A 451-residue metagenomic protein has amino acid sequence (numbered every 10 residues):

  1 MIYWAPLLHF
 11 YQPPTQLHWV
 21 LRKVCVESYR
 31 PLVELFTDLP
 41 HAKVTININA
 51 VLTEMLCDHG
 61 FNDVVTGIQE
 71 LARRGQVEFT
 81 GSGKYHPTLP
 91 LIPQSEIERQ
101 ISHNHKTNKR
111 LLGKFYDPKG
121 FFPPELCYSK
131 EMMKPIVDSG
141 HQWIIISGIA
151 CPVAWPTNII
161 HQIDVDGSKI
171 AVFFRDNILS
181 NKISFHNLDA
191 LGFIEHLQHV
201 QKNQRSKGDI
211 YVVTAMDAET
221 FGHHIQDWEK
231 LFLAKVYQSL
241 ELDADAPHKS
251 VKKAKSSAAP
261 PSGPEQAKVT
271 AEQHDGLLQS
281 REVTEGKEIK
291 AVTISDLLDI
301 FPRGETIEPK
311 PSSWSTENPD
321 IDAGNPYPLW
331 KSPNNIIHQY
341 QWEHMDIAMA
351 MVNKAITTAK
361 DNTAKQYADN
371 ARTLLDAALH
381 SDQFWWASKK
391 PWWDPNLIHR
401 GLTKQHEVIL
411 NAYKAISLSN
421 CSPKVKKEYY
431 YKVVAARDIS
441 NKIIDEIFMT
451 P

Functional and structural regions predicted by a protein language model:
I2-P93, R99-Q100, K119-P123, Q142-G148 (+1 more regions): Short, well-structured secondary-structure segments
I2-R30, T37-L39, I160-H161, S168-K169 (+4 more regions): Active-site and substrate-binding clefts of carbohydrate-active enzymes
Y29-F36, V65-Q69, E98-N108, M133 (+3 more regions): Generic structural signal for well-ordered alpha-helices, preferentially at hydrophobic/aromatic core positions
R30-P31, G60-A72, P152-G167, L191-Q201: Alpha-helical scaffolding within the catalytic cores of extracellular/periplasmic polymer-degrading hydrolases
P87-R110, F174-S206, I225-E229, L233 (+1 more regions): Alpha-helical scaffold elements lining the catalytic groove of polysaccharide deacetylases
P90-I92, P152-I160, K182-I183, R303: Short, charged, surface-exposed secondary-structure boundary motifs
S102-T157, T220-Y237, K252-K253: Catalytic domains of cell-wall/extracellular-matrix polysaccharide-remodeling enzymes, centered on de-N-acetylation
I170, D245-S250, A254-G286: Intrinsic disorder/low-complexity segments
